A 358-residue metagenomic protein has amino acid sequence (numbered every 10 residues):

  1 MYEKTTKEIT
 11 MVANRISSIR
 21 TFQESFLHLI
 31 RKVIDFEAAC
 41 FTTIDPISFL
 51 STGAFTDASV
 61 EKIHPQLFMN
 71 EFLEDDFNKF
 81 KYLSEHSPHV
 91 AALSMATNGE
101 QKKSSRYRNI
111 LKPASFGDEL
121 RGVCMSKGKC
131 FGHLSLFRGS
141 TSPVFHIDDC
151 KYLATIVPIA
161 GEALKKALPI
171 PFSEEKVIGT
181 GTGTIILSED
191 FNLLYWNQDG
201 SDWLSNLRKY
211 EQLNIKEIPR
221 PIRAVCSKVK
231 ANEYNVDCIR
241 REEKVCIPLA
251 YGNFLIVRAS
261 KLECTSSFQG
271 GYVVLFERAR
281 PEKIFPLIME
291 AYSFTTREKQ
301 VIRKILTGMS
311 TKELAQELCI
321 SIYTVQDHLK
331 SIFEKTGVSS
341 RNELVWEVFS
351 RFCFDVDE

Functional and structural regions predicted by a protein language model:
M1-D148, Y152, P158, E162: Regulatory input/activation interfaces that engage signals or partners
L164-G179, I322: Short alpha-helical interdomain "coupling" segment at the junction between an upstream regulatory sensor module
T180-V245: PAS-family sensory domains
A224-P281: PAS-family sensory/regulatory modules and their coupling/dimerization elements
P286-F294: Short amphipathic alpha-helical boundary/capping segments
T295, G308-E343: Recognition helix of helix-turn-helix DNA-binding domains
R297-V301: The N-cap/first-turn positions of alpha helices within or immediately adjacent to helix-turn-helix DNA-binding domains
E334-E358: Basic, Lys/Arg-enriched C-terminal extension of HTH/homeodomain DNA-binding domains
